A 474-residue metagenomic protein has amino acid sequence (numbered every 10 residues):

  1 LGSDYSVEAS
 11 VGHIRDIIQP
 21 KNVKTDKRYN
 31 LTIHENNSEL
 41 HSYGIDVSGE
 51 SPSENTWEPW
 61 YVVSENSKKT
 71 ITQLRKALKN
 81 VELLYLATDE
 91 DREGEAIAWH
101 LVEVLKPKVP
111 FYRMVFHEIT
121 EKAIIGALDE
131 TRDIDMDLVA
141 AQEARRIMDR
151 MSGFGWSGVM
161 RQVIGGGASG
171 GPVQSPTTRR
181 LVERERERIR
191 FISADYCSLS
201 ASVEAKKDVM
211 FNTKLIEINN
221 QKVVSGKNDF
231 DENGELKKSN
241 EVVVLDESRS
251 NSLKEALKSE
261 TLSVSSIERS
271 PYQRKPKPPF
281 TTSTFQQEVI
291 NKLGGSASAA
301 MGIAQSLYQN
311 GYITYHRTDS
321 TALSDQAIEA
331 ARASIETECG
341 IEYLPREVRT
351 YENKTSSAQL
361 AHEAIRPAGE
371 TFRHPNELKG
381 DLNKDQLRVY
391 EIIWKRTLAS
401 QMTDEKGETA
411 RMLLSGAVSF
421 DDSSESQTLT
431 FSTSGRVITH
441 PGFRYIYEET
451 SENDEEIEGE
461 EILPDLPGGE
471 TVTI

Functional and structural regions predicted by a protein language model:
L1-R146, G155, F230, E241-N251 (+3 more regions): Intrinsically disordered, low-complexity regulatory segments
V11-D16, E90-G94, H117-K122, V203-K207 (+3 more regions): Conserved nucleotide-binding/hydrolysis micro-motifs of P-loop NTPases
P59, N66, T72-Q73, N80 (+2 more regions): C-terminal or mid-to-C-terminal helical accessory/interaction module adjacent to the motor/catalytic core
D89, E288, K292-S296: A conserved hydrophobic secondary-structure block that centers on an alpha-helix together with its immediately flanking
D135-L138, M151, R161, N233-S239 (+5 more regions): Extended, highly charged linker/hinge segments and catalytic-adjacent loops that couple domains and form adaptable
R179-F230, A399, T403-P464: Common nucleic-acid-contacting/processivity interface regions adjacent to the catalytic cores of nucleic-acid enzymes
V264-E268, K275-V289, T314-T318: Short acidic, hydrophobic short linear motifs in intrinsically disordered regions
G295-Q309: Short amphipathic alpha-helical interaction segments
